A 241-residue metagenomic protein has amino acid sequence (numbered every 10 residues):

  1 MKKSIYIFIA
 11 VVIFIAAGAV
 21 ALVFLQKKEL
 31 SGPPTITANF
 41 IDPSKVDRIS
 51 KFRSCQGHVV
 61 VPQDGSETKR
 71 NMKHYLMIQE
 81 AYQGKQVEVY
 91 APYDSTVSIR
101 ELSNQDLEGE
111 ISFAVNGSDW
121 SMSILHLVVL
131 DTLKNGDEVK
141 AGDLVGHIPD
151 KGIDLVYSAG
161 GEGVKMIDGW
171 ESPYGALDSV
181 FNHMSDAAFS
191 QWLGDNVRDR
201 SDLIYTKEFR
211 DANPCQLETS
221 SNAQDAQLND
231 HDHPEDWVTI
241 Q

Functional and structural regions predicted by a protein language model:
M1-F14, V20-V23: N-terminal Sec-pathway targeting helices
V23-N39: Ser/Thr/Pro/Gly-rich low-complexity linker/stalk segments immediately outside membranes or between
T35-P92: Short glycine/threonine/proline-enriched tight-turn/helix- or strand-capping micro-motif at secondary-structure
G65-Q83, N116-S118, L125-D131, I153-L177 (+2 more regions): Small beta-barrel nucleic-acid-binding modules, principally OB-folds
Q86, A91-T132, G152-Y157: Zn2+-dependent peptidoglycan hydrolase active-site motif and core
S95-V97, G136-I148: A structural signal for short beta-strand/turn segments enriched in small hydrophobics and glycine
K140, D150-Q241: Acidic, glycine-rich catalytic/binding loops that coordinate metals and/or anionic ligands
